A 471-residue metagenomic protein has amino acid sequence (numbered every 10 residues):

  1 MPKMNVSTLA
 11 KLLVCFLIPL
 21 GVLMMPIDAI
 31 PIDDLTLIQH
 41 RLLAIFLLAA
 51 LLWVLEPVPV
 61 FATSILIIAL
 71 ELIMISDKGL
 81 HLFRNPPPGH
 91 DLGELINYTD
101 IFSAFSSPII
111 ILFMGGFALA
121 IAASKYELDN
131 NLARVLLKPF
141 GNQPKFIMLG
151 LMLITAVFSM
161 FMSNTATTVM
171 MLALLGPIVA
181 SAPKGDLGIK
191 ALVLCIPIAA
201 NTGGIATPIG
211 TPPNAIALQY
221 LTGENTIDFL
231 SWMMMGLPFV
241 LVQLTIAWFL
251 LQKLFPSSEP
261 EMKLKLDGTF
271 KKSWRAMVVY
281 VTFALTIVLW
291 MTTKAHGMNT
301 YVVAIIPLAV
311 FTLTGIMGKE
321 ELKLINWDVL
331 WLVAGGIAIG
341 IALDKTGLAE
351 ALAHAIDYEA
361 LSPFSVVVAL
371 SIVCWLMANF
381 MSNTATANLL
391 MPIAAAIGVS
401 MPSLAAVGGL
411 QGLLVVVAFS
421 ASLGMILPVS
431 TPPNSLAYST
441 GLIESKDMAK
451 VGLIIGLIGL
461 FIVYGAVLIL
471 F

Functional and structural regions predicted by a protein language model:
P2-I30, L119, K125, K184-I196 (+4 more regions): Juxtamembrane and boundary regions of transmembrane helices in multi-pass small-molecule transporters and channels
M4-V6, P31-H40, L52-P57, L95-P108 (+5 more regions): Interfacial loop-to-helix junctions that mark the boundaries of transmembrane helices in multi-pass membrane
L13, L42-L43, A62-I65, I110 (+11 more regions): Hydrophobic alpha-helical transmembrane segments
D33-L43, F105-G115, N164-T168, L237-Q243 (+3 more regions): Structural signature of hydrophobic alpha-helical transmembrane segments
D33-T36, L48-L66, L72-S76, I101 (+5 more regions): Flexible hinge motifs at transmembrane-helix junctions and intramembrane kinks/re-entrant loops in multi-pass membrane
L51-P59, I154-S163, P197-I209, L289-A295 (+2 more regions): Transmembrane alpha-helix interface/packing and boundary motifs in multi-pass membrane proteins, characterized by
A62, L66, L70-D186, D328-V329 (+1 more regions): Membrane-embedded alpha-helical segments and adjacent helix-loop junctions characteristic of multi-pass solute
A206-T207, P212, A284-M291, G336-H354 (+1 more regions): Hydrophobic alpha-helical transmembrane segments in multi-pass integral membrane proteins
